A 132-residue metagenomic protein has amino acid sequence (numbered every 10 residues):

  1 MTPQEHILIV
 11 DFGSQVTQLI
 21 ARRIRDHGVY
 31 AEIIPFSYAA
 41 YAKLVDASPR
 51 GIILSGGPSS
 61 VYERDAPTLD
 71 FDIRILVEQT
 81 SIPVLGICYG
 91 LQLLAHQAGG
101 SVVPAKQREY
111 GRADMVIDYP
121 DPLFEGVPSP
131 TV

Functional and structural regions predicted by a protein language model:
M1-E5, D11, Q79: Extreme N-terminus of proteins, especially the signal/transit-peptide cleavage junction and the first residues
H6-H27: Short, charged N-terminal beta->alpha structural module
I7, A31, V84: Hydrophobic anchor at the start of a short beta-strand that flanks the dinucleotide cofactor-binding loop
V10-F12, F36, Y89: Cofactor-binding loop segments of dinucleotide-utilizing enzymes, especially the Rossmann-like FAD- and NAD(P)+-binding
Q15, A39, Q92: Conserved Rossmann-like nucleotide-cofactor binding loop
R22-G28, V45-T131: Cysteine-nucleophile active-site neighborhood
G28-V45: A short, well-structured beta->alpha microelement
